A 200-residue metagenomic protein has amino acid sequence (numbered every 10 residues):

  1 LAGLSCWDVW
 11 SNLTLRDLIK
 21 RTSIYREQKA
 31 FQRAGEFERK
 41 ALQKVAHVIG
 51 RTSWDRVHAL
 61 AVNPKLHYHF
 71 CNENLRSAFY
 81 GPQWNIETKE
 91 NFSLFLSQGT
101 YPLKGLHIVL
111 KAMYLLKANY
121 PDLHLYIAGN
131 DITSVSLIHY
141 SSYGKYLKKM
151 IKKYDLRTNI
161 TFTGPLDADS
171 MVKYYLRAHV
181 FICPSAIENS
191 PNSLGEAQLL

Functional and structural regions predicted by a protein language model:
W10-H47, V57, A61: Membrane-proximal helix-turn-helix segments that form the acceptor-binding/catalytic region of lipid-linked
R39-G50, R56-L75, T88-K89: Helix-loop-beta element that forms the nucleotide-linked donor phosphate-binding surface in glycosyltransferases
N85-K104, L110-L115, L125-Y126: Conserved donor-binding/catalytic core segment of Leloir-type glycosyltransferases
H124-Y146: Glycosyltransferase donor-sugar binding loop
H139-D169: Nucleotide-activated donor-binding/catalytic signature segment of Leloir-type glycosyltransferases, i.e., the conserved
P165, K173-A178: Short alpha-helical donor nucleotide-sugar binding micro-motif in glycosyltransferases
F181-I182: A short hydrophobic beta-strand element within the catalytic core of glycosyltransferases that build diverse glycans
A186: Aromatic "clamp/platform" in nucleotide-sugar-dependent glycosyltransferases that forms part of the donor/acceptor
